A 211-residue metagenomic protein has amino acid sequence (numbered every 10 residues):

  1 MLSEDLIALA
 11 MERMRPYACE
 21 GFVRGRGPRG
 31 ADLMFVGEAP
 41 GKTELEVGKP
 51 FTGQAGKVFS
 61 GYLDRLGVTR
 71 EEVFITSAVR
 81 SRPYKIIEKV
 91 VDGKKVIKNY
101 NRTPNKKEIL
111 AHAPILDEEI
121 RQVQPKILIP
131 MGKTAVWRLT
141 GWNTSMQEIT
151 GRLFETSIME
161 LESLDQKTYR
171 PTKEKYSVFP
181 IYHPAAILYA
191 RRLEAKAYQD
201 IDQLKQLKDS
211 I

Functional and structural regions predicted by a protein language model:
M1-I211: A polyanion-binding, active-site-adjacent surface
